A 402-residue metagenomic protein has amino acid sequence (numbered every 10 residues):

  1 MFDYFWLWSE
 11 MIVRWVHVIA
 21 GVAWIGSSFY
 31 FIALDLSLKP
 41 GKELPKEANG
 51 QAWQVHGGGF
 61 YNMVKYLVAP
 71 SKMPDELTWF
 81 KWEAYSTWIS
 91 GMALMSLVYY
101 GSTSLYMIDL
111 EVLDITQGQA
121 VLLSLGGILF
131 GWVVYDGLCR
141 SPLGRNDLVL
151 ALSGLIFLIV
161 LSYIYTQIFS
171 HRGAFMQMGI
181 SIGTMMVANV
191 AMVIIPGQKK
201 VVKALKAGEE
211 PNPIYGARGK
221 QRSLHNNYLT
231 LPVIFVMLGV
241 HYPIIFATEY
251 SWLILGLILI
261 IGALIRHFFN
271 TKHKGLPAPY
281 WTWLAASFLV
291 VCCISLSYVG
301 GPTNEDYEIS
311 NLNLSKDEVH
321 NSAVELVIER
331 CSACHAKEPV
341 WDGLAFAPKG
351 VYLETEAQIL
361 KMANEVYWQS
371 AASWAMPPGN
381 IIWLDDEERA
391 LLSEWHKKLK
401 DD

Functional and structural regions predicted by a protein language model:
M1-S310, V340, A357, W383-L384 (+1 more regions): Polytopic transmembrane helical bundles with strong interfacial aromatic enrichment
K72, W79, M92, Y99 (+2 more regions): Aromatic- and Gly/Pro-enriched helix-to-coil junctions and flexible linker segments
